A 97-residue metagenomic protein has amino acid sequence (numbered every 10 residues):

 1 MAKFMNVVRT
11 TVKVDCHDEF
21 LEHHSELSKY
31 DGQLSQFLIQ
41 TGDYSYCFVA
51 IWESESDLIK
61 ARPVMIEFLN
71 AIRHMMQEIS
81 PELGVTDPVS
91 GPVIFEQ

Functional and structural regions predicted by a protein language model:
M1-N70, H74-Q97: Short S/T/G/P-rich N-terminal loop/turn motif that feeds into the first structured element of a domain
